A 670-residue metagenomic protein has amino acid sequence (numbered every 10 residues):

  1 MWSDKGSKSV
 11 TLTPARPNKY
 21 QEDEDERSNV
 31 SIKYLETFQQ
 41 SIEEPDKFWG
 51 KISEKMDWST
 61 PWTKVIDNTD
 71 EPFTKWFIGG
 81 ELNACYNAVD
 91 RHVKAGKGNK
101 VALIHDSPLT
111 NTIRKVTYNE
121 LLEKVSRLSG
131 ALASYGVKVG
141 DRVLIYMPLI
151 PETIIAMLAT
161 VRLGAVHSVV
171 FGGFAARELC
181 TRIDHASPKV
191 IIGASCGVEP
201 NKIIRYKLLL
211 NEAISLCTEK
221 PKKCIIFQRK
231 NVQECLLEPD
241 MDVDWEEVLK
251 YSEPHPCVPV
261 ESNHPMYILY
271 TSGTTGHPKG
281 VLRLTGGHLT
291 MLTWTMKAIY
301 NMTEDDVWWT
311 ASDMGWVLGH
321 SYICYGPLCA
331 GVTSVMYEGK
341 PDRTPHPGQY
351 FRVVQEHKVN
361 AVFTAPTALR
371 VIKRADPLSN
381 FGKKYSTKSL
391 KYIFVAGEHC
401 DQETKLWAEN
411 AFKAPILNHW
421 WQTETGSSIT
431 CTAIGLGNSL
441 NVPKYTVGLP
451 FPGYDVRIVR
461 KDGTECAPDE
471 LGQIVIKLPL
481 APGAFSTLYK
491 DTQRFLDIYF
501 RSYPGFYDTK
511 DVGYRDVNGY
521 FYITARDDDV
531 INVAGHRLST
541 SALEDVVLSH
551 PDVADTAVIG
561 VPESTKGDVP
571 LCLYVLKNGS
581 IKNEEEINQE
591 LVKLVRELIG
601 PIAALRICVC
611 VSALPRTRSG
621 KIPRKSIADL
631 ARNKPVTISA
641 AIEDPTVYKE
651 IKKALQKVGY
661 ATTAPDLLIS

Functional and structural regions predicted by a protein language model:
C85-Y86, N99, L103-L158, A175-C180 (+2 more regions): Conserved AMP-binding/adenylate-forming core of the ANL superfamily
N99-V101, C224-R229, L237-Y270, H277 (+4 more regions): Conserved pre-ATP/AMP-binding loop-to-beta segment of ANL
I145, V170-C196, L210, D342 (+9 more regions): AMP-binding/adenylate-forming catalytic core of the ANL superfamily
L158, R162-E247, A365-P366: Structural core segment of the AMP-binding/adenylate-forming
K223, I531, A557-E563, L571-V575 (+1 more regions): Conserved C-terminal "lid"/linker of ANL adenylate-forming enzymes
G287-V307, V317-A361, R374-N380: Conserved AMP-binding/adenylation subdomain of ANL enzymes
W308, V332, N360-T364, K373-N441 (+2 more regions): Gly/Ser/Thr-rich phosphate-binding loop
L449-G453, T464-Y499, L538, P635: Conserved ATP/PPi-binding loop(s) of AMP-dependent carboxylate-activating enzymes
